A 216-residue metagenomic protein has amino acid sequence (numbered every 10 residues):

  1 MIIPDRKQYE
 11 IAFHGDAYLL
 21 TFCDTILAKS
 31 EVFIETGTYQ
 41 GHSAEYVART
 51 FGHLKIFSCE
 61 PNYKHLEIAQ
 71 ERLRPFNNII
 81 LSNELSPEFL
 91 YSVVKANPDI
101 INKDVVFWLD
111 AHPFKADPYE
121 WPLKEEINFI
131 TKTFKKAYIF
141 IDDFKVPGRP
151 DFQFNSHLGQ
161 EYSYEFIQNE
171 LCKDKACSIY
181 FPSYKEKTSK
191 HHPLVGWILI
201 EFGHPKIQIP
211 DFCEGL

Functional and structural regions predicted by a protein language model:
M1-V106, A111-L216: A short alpha-helical cap/connector motif
